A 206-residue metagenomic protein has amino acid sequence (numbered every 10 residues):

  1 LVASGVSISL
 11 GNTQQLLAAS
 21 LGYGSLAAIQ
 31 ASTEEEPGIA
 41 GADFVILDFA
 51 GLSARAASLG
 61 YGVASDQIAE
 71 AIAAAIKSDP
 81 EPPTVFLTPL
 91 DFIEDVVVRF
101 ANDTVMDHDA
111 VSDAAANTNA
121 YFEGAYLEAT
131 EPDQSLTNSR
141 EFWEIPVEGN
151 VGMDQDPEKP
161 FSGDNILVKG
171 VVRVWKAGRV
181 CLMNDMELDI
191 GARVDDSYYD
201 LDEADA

Functional and structural regions predicted by a protein language model:
L1-I76: C-terminal alpha-helical interaction appendages
L47-A206: Cystatin/cathelin-like cysteine-protease inhibitor module
